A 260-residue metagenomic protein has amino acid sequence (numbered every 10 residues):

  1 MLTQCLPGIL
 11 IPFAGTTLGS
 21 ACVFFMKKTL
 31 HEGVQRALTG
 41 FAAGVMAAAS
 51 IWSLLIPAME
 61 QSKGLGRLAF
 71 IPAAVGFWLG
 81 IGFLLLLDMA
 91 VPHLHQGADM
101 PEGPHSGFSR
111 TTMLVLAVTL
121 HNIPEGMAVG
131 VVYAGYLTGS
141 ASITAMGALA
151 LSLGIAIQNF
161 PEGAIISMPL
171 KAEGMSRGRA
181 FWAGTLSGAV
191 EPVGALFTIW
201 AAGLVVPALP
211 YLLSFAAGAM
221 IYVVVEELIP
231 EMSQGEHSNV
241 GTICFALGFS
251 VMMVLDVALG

Functional and structural regions predicted by a protein language model:
M1-G260: Intrinsically disordered, metal-sensing/regulatory segments
